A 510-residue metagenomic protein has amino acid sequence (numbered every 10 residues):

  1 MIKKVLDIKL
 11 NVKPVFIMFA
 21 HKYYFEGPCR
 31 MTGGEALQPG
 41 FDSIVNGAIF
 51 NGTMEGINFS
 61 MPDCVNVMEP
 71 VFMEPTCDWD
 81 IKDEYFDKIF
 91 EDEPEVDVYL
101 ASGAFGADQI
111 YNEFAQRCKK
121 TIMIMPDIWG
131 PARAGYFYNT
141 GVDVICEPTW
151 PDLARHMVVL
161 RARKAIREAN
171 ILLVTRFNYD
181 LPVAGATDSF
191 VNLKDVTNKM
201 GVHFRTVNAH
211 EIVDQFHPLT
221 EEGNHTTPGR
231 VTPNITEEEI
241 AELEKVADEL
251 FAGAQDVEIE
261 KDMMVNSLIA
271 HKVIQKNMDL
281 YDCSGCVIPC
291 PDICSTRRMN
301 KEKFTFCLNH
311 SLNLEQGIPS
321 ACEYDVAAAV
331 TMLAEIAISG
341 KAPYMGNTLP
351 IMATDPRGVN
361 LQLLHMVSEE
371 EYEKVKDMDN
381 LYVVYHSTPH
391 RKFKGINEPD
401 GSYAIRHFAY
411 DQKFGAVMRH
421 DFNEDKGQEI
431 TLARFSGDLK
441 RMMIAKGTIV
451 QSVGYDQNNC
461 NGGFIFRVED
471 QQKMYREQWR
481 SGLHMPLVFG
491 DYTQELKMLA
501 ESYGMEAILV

Functional and structural regions predicted by a protein language model:
M1-G56: N-terminal basic/disordered segments at the start of proteins
V12, K392-V510: Extended hydrophobic packing segments that form well-structured cores
V15-F19, I124, L172-V174: Short hydrophobic segments within beta-strands
N51-T76, V202-N208: Short beta-strand elements in bilobed, periplasmic/extracellular small-molecule ligand-binding domains
F72-R167, N178-D180, A184-S189, V359: Cofactor- and metal-binding active-site motifs of prokaryotic enzymes that mediate redox/radical or nucleophilic
A107-C118, S295-H310, G462: Short Gly/Thr/Asp-enriched flexible loops that form oxyanion-binding sites at enzyme active sites
W129-A342: Conserved, well-structured core segments that form the ligand-binding/active-site neighborhood of functional domains
S320-V326, V330-G447: Long, charge-rich C-terminal accessory regions
